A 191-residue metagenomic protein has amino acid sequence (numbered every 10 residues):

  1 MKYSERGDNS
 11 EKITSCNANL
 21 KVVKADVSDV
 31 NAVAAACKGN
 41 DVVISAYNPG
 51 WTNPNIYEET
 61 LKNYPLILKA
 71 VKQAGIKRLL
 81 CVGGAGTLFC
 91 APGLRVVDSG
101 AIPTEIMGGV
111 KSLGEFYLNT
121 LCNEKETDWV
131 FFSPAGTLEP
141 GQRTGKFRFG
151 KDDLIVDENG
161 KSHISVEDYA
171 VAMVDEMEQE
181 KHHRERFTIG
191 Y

Functional and structural regions predicted by a protein language model:
M1-D8: Conserved glycine-rich Rossmann-like NAD(P)H-binding loop of the short-chain dehydrogenase/reductase
Y3, V22-K24, F131: A structural preference for short, hydrophobic beta-strand core positions in alpha/beta folds
D8-I13, V30, A74-R78, A85-Y191: Oxidoreductase cofactor-interface core, primarily capturing Rossmann-like NAD(P)-dependent enzymes
E11-Q73, K181: NAD(P)H-binding glycine-rich loop region in Rossmannoid oxidoreductase-like domains and their noncatalytic homologs
S45, L80-V82: Short beta-strand segments at enzyme active-site cores
